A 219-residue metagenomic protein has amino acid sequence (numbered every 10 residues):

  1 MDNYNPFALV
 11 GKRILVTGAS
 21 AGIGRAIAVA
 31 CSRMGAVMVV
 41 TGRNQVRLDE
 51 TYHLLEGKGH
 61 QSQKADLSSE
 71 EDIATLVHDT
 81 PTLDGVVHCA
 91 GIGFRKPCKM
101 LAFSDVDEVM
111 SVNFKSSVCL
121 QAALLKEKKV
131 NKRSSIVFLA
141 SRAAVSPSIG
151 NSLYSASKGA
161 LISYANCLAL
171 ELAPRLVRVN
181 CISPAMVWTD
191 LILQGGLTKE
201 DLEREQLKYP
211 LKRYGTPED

Functional and structural regions predicted by a protein language model:
S20-A21: Conserved glycine-rich cofactor-binding loop
A90-R95: Conserved NAD(P)H cofactor-binding loop of Rossmann-fold oxidoreductase domains
P97-C98, A102-M110, D201, E205: Substrate-binding pocket helix/loop in short-chain dehydrogenase/reductase
K99, S146-S152, P174, K212: Active-site loop immediately N-terminal to the catalytic Tyr-X3-Lys motif of short-chain dehydrogenase/reductase
Q121, S157, A165: Active-site helix of classical SDR
K126, L170-P174: Alpha-helical segment proximal to the catalytic Tyr-Lys
S141: Residue(s) in the substrate-gating loop at a strand-loop-helix junction that position the organic substrate next
